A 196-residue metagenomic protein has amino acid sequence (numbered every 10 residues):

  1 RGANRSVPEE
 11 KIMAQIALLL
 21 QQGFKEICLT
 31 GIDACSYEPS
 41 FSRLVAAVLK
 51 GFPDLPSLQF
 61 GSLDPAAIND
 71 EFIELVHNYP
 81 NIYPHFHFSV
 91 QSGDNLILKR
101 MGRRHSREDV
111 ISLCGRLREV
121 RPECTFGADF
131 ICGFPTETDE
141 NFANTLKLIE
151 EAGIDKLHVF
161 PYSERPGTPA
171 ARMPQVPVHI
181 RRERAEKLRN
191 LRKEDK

Functional and structural regions predicted by a protein language model:
R1, L49-F52, F88-V90, A185-L188 (+1 more regions): Intrinsic structural disorder
R1-E10: Canonical Radical SAM [4Fe-4S] cluster-binding loop centered on the CxxxCxxC motif and its immediate flanking residues
E10, A14-A17: Ferredoxin-type iron-sulfur electron-transfer modules in oxidoreductases and energy-metabolism complexes
L20-D139: Conserved SAM/AdoMet-binding glycine-rich loop
P84, L96-K196: A structural motif corresponding to the C-terminal lobe/cap of the Radical SAM core domain
